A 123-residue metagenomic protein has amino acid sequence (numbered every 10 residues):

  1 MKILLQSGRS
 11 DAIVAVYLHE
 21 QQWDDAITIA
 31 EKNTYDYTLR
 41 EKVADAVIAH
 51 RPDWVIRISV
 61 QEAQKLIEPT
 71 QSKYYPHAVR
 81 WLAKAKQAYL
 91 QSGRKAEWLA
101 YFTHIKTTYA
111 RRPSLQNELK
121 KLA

Functional and structural regions predicted by a protein language model:
M1-A123: Eukaryote-biased, non-catalytic alpha-solenoid scaffold regions
